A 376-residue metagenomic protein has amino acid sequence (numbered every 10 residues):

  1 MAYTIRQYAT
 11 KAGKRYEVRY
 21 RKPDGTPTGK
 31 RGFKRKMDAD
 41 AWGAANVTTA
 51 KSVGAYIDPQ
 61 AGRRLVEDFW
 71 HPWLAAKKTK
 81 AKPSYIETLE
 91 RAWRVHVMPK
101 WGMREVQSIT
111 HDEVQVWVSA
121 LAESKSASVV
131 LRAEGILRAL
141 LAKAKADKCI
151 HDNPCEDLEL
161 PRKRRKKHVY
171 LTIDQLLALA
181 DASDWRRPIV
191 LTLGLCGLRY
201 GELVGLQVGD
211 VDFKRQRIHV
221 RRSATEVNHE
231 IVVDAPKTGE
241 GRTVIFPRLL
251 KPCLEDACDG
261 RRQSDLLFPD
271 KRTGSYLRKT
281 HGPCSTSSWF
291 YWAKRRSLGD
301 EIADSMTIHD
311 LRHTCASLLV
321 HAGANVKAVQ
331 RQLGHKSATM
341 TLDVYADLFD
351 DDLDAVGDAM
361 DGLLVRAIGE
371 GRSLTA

Functional and structural regions predicted by a protein language model:
M1, R215, R222-L250, D256 (+6 more regions): C-terminal secondary-structure termini that scaffold catalytic or DNA-interacting sites
M1-K34, S84, N228-H229: Short, Arg/Lys-rich segments that mark the N-terminal edge of DNA/RNA- and chromatin-recognition modules
A12, A127-G135, A146-L206, K214 (+7 more regions): Basic, Lys/Arg- and aromatic-enriched nucleic-acid-binding interface segment
K14, K22, T28-G32, G62 (+6 more regions): N-terminal core-binding DNA-recognition domain of tyrosine site-specific recombinases/integrases
V18, V114, L137, L141 (+5 more regions): Short, basic/aromatic-rich helical patch in the C-terminal catalytic core of site-specific tyrosine
K34-K51: A short, charged, amphipathic alpha-helix used as a generic interaction element across diverse proteins
A127, A178-R187, C196, V244 (+5 more regions): Short, basic (Lys/Arg/His-rich) helix/loop patches that form interaction surfaces in the mid-to-C-terminal regions
D210-R217, A324-V344: Short, polar N-cap/turn motifs at the start of nucleic acid-interacting alpha helices
